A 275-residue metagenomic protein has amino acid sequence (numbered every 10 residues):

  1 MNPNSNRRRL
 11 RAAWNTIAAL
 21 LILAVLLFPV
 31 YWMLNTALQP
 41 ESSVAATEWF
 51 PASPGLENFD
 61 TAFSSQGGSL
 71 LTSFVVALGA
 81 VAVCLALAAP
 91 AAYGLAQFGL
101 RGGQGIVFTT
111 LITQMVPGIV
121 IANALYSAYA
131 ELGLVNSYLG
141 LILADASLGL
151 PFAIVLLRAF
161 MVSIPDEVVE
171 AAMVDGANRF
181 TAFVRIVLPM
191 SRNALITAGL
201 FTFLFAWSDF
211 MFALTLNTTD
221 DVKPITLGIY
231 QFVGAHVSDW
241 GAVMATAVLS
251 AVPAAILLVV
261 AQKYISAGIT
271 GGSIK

Functional and structural regions predicted by a protein language model:
M1-N2: Actinobacteria-biased recognition of intrinsically disordered, low-complexity terminal regions
N6, R11-K275: A structural signal for multi-pass alpha-helical bundles of membrane permease subunits that mediate small-molecule
